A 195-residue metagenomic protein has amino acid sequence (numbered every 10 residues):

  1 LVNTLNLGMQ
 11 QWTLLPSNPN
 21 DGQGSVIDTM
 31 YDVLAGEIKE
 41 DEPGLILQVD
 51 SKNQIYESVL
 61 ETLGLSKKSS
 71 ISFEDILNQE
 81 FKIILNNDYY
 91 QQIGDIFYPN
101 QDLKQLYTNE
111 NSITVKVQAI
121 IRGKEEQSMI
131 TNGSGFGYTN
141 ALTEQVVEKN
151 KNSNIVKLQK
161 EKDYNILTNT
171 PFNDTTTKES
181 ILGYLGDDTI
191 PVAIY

Functional and structural regions predicted by a protein language model:
L1-Y195: Basic-flanked hydrophobic alpha-helices used for secretion and membrane insertion
